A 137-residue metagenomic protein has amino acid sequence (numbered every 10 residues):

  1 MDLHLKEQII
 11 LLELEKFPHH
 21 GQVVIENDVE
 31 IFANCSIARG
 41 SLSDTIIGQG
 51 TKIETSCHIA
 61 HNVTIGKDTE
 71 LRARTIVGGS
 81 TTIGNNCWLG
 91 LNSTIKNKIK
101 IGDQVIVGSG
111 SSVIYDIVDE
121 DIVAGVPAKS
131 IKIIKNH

Functional and structural regions predicted by a protein language model:
M1-A124, A128-I131: Structural signal for interior beta-strand "rungs" in well-ordered beta-sheet cores of soluble enzyme domains
I134-K135: Conserved catalytic-core motifs of eukaryotic protein kinase domains, centered on the activation segment
